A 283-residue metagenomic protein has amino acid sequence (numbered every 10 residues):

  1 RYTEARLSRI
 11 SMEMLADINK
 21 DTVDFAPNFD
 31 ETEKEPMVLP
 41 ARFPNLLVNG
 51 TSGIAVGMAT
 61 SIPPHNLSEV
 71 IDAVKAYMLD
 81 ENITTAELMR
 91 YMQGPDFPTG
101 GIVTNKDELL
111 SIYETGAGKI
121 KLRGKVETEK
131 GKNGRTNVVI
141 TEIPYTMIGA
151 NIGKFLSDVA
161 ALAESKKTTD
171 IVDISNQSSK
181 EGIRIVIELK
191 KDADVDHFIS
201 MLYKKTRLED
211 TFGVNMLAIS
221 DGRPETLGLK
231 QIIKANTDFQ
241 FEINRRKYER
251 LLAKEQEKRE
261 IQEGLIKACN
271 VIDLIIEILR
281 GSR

Functional and structural regions predicted by a protein language model:
R1-K119, G182-V186: Catalytic phosphate-handling regions of large nucleic-acid enzymes and associated NTPases
L7, S11, L39-L47, I120-E129 (+1 more regions): Structured alpha-helical segments in the cores of large, soluble enzyme domains
S8-N19, D30, L47-V48, K75-L79 (+11 more regions): Signal for well-folded cores of large energy- and translation-related assemblies
D30, S52-G53, A59-P63, E127-G131 (+3 more regions): Short, glycine-/Ser/Thr-/acidic-enriched flexible segments
V70, N151-F155, F198-I199: Hydrophobic side chains in well-ordered alpha-helices
A86, R90-Y145, G149, G153-V159 (+1 more regions): A glycine- and charged-residue-rich anion-binding loop/surface
D96, R135, P144-I148, E164 (+1 more regions): Long, charged, helix-rich clamp/arm modules that form nucleic acid-engaging surfaces of large nucleic-acid-processing
